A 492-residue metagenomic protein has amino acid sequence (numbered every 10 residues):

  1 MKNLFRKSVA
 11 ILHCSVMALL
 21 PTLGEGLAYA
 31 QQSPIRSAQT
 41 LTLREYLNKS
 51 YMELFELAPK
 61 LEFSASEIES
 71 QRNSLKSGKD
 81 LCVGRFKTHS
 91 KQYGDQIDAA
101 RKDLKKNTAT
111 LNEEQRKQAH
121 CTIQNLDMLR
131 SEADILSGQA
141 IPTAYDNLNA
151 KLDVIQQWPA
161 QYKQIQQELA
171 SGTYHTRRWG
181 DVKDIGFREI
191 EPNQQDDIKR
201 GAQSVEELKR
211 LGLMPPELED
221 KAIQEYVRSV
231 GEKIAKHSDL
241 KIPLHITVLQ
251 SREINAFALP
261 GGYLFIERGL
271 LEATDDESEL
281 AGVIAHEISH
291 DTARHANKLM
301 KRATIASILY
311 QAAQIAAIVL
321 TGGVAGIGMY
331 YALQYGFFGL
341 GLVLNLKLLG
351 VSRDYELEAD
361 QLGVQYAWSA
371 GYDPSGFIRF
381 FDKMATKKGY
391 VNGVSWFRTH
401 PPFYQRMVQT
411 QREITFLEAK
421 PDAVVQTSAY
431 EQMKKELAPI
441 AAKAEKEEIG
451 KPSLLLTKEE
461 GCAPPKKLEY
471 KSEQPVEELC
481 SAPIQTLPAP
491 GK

Functional and structural regions predicted by a protein language model:
M1-K2, A28: Gly/Ser-rich, low-complexity
K2-S15: Bacterial N-terminal signal peptides that target proteins for export
L12-C14, L19, A38: Compositionally biased, intrinsically disordered low-complexity segments
A18-L27: C-terminal segment of classical bacterial N-terminal signal peptides
Q31-K492: A Zn2+-metalloprotease active-site environment signal
